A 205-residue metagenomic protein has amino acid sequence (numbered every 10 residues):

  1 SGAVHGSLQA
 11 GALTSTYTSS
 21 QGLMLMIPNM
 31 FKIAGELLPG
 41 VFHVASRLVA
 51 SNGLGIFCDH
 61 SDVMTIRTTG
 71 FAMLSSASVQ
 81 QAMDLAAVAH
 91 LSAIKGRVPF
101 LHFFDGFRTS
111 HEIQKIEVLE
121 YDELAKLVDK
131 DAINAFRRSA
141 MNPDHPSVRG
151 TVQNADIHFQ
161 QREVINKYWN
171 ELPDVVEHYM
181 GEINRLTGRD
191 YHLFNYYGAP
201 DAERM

Functional and structural regions predicted by a protein language model:
S1-R67, F71-I94, M205: Thiamine diphosphate
D62-V63, F194-Y197: Short, flexible, glycine/charge-rich loop motifs used to bind or transfer phosphoryl groups or to couple energy/partner
F100-N195: Conformationally flexible catalytic loops at phosphate/diphosphate-handling active centers
A199-R204: A short, charged/proline- and glycine-enriched loop that marks the coil->beta-strand transition at the N-terminal
